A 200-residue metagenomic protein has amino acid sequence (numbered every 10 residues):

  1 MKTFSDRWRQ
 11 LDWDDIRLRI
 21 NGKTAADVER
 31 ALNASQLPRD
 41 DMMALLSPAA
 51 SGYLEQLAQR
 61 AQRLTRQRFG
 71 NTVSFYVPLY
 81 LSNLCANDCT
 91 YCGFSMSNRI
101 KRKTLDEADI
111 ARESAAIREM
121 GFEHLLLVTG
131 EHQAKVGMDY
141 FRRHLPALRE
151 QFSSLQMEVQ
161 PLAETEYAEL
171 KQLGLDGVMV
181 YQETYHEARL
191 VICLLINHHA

Functional and structural regions predicted by a protein language model:
M1-I16, M42, Q59-R68, C89-I100 (+3 more regions): Short charge-dense sequence patches
M1-L79, N87: Flexible, acidic/Gly-rich N-terminal and inter-domain linker regions that tether and position cofactor-handling modules
A31-L32, L45-S47, S82-L84, A134-G137 (+1 more regions): Short low-complexity stretches enriched in small and charged residues
D41, V77, N83-C85, E166 (+2 more regions): Solvent-exposed, flexible loop/coil residues
A44, G52, S82, A86-D88 (+4 more regions): A broad, structure-centric signal for solvent-exposed, well-ordered loop/edge residues that line or flank functional
G70-D109: Canonical Radical SAM [4Fe-4S] cluster-binding loop centered on the CxxxCxxC motif and its immediate flanking residues
M96-A200: Core AdoMet radical
